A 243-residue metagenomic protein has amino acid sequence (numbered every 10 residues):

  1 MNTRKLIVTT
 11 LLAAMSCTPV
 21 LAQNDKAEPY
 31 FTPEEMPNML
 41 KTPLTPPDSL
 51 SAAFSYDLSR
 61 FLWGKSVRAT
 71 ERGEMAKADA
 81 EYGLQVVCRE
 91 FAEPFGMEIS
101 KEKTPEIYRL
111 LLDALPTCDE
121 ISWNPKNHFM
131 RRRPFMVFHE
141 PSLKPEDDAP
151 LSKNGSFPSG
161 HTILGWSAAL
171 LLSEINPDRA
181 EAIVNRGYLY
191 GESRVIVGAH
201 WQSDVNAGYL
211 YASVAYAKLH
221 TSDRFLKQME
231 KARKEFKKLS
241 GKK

Functional and structural regions predicted by a protein language model:
M1-Q23: Bacterial Sec-dependent N-terminal signal peptides
T3-R4, G160, S203: Residue-level micro-sites within transmembrane alpha helices that shape and flank functional polar/acidic positions
A14-M15, L171, V214: Alpha-helical transmembrane segments and their juxtamembrane interfaces
C17-T18, E174, A217: Residues in and immediately flanking transmembrane alpha helices
N24-V197, T221, Q228, L239-S240: Hydrophobic alpha-helical bundle signature of multipass membrane enzymes
L189-H220, R224: Interfacial helix-loop-helix junctions of multi-pass membrane proteins
A215-K243: C-terminal membrane module of polytopic membrane proteins
